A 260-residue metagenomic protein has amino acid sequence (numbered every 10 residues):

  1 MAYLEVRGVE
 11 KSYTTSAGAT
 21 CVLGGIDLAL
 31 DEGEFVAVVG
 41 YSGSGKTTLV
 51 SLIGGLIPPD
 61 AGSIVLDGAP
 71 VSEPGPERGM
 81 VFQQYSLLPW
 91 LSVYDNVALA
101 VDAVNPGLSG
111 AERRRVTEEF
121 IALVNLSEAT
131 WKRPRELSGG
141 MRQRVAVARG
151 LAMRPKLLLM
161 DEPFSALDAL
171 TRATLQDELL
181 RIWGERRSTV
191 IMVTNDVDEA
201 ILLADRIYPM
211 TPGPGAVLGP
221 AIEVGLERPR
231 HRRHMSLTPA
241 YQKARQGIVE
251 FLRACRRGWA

Functional and structural regions predicted by a protein language model:
V39-Y41: The feature captures the beta-strand-to-loop junction immediately N-terminal to the Walker
G54: Helix-to-loop junction immediately C-terminal to a conserved catalytic motif
G62-P74: Conserved ABC transporter NBD signature motif
L91-A100: Short coil-to-helix segment of the ABC ATPase nucleotide-binding domain corresponding to the Q-loop/switch region
N105, S109-A129, R181: Conserved ABC ATPase "signature" region
K132-R135, M153: Conserved signature/switch motifs of ABC ATPase nucleotide-binding domains
V147: Hydrophobic anchor residue at the start of the ABC signature
L158-D161: Catalytic Walker B motif of ABC-type/P-loop ATPase nucleotide-binding domains
